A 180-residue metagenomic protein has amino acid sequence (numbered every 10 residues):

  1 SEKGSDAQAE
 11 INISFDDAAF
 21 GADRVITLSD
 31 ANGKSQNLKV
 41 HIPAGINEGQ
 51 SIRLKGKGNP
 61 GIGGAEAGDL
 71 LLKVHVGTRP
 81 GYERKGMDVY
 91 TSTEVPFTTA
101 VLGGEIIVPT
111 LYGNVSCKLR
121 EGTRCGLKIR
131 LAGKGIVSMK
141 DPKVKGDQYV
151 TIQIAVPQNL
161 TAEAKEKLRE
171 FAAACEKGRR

Functional and structural regions predicted by a protein language model:
S1-A31, I62-E66, L71, A173-R180: Post-J-domain flank of DnaJ/Hsp40 co-chaperones
Q36-R180: Intrinsically disordered, low-complexity linker/assembly segments
